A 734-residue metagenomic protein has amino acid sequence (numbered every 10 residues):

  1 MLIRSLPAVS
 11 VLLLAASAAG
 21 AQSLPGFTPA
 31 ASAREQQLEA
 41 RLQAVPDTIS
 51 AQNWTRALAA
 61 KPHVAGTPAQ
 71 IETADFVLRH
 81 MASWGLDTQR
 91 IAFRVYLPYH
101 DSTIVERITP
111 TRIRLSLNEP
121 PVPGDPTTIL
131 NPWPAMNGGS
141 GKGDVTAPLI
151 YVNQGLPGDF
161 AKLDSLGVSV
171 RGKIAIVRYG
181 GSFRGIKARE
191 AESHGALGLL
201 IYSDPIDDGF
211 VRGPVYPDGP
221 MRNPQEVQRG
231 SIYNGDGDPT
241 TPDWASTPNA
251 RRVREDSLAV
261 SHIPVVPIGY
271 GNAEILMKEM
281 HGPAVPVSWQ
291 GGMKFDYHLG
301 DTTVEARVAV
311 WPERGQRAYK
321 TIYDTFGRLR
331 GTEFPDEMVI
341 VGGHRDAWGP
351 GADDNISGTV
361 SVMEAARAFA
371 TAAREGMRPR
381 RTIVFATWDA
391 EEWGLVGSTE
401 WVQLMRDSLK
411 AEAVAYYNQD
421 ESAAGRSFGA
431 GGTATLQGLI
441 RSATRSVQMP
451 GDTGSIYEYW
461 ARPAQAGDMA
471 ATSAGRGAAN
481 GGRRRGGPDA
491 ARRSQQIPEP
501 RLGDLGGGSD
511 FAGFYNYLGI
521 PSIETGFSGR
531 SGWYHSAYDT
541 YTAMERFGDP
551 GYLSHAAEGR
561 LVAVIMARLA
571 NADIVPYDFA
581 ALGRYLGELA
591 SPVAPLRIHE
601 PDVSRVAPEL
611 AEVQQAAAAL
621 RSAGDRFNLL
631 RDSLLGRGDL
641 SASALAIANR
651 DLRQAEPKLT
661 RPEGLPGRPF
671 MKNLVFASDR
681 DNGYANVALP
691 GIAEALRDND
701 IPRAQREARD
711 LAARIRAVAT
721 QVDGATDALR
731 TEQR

Functional and structural regions predicted by a protein language model:
P7-S17: Bacterial N-terminal signal peptides
L24-A33, Q37, R56-R171, P205 (+3 more regions): Noncatalytic luminal/extracellular "stalk/propeptide" segments of secretory-pathway proteins
Q37-V45, A59-P68, A135-S140, Y151 (+11 more regions): Second-shell loop/turn segments in exported
V45, P110-R114, G141-G143, N223-A284 (+9 more regions): Metal-dependent peptidase/peptidase-like ectodomains
T127-K162, D238-D353, R367, T371-E375: Soluble metallo-hydrolase cores and metallopeptidase-like ectodomains found primarily in the secretory/periplasmic
L149-G219, T332-M338, W348, D353 (+3 more regions): A conserved hydrophobic secondary-structure block that centers on an alpha-helix together with its immediately flanking
T325, V341-L395, E400, V562-I565: Alpha-helical metal-binding/catalytic segments enriched in His/Glu/Asp
R530, A556, R560-R734: C-terminal non-catalytic alpha-helical accessory regions
